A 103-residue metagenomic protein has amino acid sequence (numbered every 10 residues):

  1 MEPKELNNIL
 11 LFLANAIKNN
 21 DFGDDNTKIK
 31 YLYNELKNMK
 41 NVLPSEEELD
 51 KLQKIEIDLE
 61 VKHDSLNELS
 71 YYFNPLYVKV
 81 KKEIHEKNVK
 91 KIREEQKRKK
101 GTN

Functional and structural regions predicted by a protein language model:
M1-K30: Short terminal alpha-helical segments
I9, P44-I57: Amphipathic alpha-helical oligomerization segments
I17-K28, N41-E47, H63-S70: Charged, low-complexity interaction regions
N20, M39, L43-E46, E83 (+2 more regions): Hydrophobic stripe of amphipathic alpha-helices that form coiled-coil interfaces
K54-N103: Amphipathic alpha-helical binding modules
